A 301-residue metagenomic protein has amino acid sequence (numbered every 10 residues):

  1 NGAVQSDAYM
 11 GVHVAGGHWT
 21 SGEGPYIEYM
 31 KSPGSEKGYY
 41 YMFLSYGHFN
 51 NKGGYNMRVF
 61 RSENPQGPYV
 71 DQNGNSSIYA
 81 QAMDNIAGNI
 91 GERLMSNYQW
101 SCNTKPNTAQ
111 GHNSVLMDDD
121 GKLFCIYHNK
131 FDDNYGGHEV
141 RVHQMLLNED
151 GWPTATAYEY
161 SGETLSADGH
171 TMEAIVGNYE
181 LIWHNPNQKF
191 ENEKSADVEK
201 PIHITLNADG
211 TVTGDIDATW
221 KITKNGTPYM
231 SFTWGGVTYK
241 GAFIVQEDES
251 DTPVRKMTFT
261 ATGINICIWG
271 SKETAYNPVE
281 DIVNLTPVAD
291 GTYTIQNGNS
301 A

Functional and structural regions predicted by a protein language model:
N1-A289, T294, N299: Carbohydrate-active catalytic/glycan-binding domains of CAZyme proteins, especially the secreted or lumenal ectodomains
